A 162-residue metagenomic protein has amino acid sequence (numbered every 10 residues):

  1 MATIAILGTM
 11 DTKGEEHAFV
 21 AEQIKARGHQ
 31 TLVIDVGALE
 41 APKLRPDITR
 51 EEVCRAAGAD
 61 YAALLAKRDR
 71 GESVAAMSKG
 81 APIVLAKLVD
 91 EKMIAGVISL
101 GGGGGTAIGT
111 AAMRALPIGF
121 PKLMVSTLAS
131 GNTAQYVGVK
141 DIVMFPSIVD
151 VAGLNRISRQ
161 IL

Functional and structural regions predicted by a protein language model:
M1-P42, G96, T106-A115, G119-S126: N-terminal phosphate-binding or glycine-rich loops at protein starts, especially the Walker A/P-loop of NTPases
L7, K67, G71, N155: Active-site oxyanion-binding pockets that recognize sulfate/phosphate
T9, G101, L154: Glycine- and other small-residue-rich loops at beta-strand/loop junctions that grip anionic moieties
Q23-R27, V84-E91, A115-G119, I148-V151: Change "in soluble alpha/beta enzymes" to "in soluble alpha/beta proteins
R45-M93: Phosphate/nucleotide-donor binding subsite
K79-A81, L85, E91-R114: Beta-alpha junction/loop-to-helix N-cap segments that form part of ligand/metal-binding clefts
G105-R156: Glycine/threonine-rich beta-strand-loop-alpha-helix active-site module that forms ligand/phosphate-binding
S158-L162: Short, intrinsically disordered, charge-balanced linker/junction segments flanking boundaries in proteins
